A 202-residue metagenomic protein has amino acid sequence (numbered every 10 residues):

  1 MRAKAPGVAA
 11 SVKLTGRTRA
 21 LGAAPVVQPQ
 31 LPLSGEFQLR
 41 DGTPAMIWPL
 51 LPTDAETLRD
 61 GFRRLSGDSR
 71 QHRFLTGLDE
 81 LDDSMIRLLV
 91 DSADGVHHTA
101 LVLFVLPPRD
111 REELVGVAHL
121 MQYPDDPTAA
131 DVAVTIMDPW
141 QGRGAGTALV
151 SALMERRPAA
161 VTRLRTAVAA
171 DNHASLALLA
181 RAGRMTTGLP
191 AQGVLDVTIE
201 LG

Functional and structural regions predicted by a protein language model:
R2-G202: Long, contiguous binding/interaction regions
